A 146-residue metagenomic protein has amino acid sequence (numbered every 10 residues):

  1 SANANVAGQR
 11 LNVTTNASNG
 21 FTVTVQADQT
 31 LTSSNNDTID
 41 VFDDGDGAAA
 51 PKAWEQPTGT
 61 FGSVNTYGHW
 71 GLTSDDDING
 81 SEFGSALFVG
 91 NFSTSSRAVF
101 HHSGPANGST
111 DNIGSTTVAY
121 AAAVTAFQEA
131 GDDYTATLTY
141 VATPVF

Functional and structural regions predicted by a protein language model:
S1-F146: Signature of Gram-negative chaperone-usher
